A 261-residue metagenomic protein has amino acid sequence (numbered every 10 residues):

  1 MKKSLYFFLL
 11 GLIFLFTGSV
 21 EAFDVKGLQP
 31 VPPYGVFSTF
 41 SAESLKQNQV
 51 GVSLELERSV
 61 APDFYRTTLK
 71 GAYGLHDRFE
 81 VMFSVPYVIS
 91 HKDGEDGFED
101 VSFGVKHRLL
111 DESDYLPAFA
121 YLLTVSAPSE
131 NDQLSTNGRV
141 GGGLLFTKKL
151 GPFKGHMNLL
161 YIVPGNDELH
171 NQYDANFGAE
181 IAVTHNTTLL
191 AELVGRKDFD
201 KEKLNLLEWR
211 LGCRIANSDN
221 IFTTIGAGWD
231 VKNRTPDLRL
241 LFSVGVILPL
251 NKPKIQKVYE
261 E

Functional and structural regions predicted by a protein language model:
M1, F16-S19, T147: A subset of signal/propeptide-processing and intrinsically disordered low-complexity segments in secreted/extracellular
M1-F8: Bacterial N-terminal signal peptides that target proteins for export
F8-T17: Bacterial N-terminal signal peptides
A22-E261: Transmembrane beta-barrel domains of Gram-negative outer membranes and organellar outer membranes
